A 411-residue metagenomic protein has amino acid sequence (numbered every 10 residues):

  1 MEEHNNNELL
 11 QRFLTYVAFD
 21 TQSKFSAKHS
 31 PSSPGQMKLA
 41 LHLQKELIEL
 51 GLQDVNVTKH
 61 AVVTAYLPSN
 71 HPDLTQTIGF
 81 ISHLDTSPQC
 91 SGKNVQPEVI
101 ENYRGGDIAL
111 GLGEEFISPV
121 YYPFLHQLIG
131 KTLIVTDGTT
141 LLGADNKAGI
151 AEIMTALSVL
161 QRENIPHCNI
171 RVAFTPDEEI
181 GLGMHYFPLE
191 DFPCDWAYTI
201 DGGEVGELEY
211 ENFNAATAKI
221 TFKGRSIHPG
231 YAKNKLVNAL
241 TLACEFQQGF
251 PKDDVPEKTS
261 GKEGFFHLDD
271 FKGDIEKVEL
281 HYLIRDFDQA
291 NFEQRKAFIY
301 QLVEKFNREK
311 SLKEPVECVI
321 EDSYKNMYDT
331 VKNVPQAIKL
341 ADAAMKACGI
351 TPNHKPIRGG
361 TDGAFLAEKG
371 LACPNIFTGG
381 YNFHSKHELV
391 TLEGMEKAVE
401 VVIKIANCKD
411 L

Functional and structural regions predicted by a protein language model:
N6-P34, V135, S226, Y324 (+1 more regions): N-terminal capping segment at the start of a domain
K28-T75, G79-I81, D85, Q96: A non-catalytic alpha/beta surface segment that caps or lines the substrate-entry region of metallo-dependent hydrolase
D54-K59, D269-K272, K355: Short beta-strand
L74-N169: Active-site metal-coordination/substrate-binding segment of hydrolases, especially metallo-dependent peptidases
I117, L125, K131-A144, D177-Y300 (+3 more regions): Midchain, well-structured core segments that form catalytic/ion-binding scaffolds
S158-I180, S260-G261: Short helix-loop-beta-strand segments that form the rim/entrance of peptidase-like active sites
R162, V237-P256, D288-L302, A343-K346 (+2 more regions): His/Asp/Glu-rich mid-to-C-terminal helical/loop segments that flank catalytic regions of hydrolases
T241-K258, F265-H267, K325-P374: Active-site-adjacent substrate-binding region of metalloamidase/peptidase-like peptide-processing proteins
